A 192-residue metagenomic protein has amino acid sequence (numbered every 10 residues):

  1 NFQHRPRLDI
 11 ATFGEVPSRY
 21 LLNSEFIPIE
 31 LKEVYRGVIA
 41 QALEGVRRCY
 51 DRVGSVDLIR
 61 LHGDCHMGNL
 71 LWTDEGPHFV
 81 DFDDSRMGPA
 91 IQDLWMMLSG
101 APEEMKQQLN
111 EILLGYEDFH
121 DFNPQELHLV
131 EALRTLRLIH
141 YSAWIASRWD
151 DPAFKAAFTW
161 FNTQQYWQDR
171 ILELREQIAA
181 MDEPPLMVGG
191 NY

Functional and structural regions predicted by a protein language model:
N1-V34, L58, A157-F158: A cross-family kinase active-site recognition segment
H4-R7, N110-Y116, A153-Q165: Short alpha-helical "patches" and their helix-cap loops
F13-Y20, A42, A90-D93, L109: N-terminal alpha-helical segment
E15, E25-F26, A143-Y192: ATP/Mg2+ or Mg2+-diphosphate-binding catalytic cores that bind nucleotide phosphates or diphosphates via glycine-rich
G37-Q41: Charged, amphipathic alpha-helical oligomerization/scaffolding segments
E44-L94, G190-Y192: Active-site acidic catalytic loop and adjacent metal/ATP-binding pocket of ATP-dependent phosphoryl transfer enzymes
A90-D121, R137-A153: Active-site activation/catalytic loop segments of kinase-like enzymes and analogous catalytic loops in related
P124-R134: All-alpha amphipathic helical-bundle segments outside canonical DNA-binding/catalytic cores that form hydrophobic
